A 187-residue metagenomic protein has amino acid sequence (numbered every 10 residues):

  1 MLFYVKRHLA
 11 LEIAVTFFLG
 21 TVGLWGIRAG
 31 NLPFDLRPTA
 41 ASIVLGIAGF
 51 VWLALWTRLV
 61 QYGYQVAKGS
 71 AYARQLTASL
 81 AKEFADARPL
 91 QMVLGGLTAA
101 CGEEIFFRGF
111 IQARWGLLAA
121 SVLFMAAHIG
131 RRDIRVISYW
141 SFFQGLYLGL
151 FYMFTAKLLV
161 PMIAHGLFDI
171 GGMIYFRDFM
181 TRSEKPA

Functional and structural regions predicted by a protein language model:
M1-G23: Cytosolic-side membrane-entry/anchor segment at the start of a transmembrane helix
L2-L9, A41-L45, I111: Membrane-water interface of alpha-helical transmembrane segments
A10-F17, L45-W52, W140: Hydrophobic H-region at the start of alpha-helical membrane spans
L19-I27, L53, T57, Q61 (+4 more regions): Structural signal for membrane-spanning alpha-helices in multi-pass inner-membrane proteins, emphasizing helix cores
I27-A99, R182-A187: Juxtamembrane helix-loop-helix connectors linking adjacent transmembrane helices in multi-pass membrane enzymes
E83-A187: Transmembrane helix-loop-helix hairpins at the membrane interface of multi-pass integral membrane proteins
